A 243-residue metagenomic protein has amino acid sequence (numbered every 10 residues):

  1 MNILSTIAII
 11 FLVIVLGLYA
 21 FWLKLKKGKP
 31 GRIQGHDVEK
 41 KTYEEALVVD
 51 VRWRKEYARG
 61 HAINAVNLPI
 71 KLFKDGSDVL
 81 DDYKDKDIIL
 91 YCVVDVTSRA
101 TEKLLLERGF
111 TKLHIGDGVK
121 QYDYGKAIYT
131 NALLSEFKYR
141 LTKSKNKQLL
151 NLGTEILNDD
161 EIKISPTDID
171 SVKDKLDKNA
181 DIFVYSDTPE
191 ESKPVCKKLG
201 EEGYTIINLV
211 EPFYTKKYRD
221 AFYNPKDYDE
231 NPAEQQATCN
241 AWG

Functional and structural regions predicted by a protein language model:
N2-D37, E44-A46, R54-D87, V93-Q148 (+2 more regions): Rhodanese-like catalytic fold shared by cysteine-dependent sulfurtransferases and DSP/PTP-type phosphatases
D50: N-terminal glycine-rich beta->alpha transition that marks the start or flank of a dinucleotide-binding site
